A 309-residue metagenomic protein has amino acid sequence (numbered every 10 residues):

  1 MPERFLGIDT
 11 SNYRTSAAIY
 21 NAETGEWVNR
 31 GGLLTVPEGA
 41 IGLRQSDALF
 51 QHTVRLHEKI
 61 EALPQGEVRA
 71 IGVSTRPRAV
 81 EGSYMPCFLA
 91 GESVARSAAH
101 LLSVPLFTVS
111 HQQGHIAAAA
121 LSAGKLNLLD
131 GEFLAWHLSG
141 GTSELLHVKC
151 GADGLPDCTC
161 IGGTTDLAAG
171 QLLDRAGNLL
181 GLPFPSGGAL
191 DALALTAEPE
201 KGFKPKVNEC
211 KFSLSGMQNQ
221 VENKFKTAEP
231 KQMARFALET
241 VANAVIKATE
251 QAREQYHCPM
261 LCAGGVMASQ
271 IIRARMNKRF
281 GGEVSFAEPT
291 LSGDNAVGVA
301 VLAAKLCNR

Functional and structural regions predicted by a protein language model:
M1-E3, V104-L134, L302: Conserved phosphate-binding catalytic cores of ATP/NTP-utilizing and phosphoryl-transfer enzymes
E3, T10-S11, Y20, V28-N29 (+5 more regions): A short helix-loop
I8-F50, G154-C160: Short glycine-rich, Thr/Ser-proximal phosphate-binding strand/loop in the N-terminal lobe of ATP-dependent enzymes
Q51-P64, A244-A248: Short, well-ordered amphipathic alpha-helical segments that serve as non-catalytic structural scaffolds within diverse
E61-R96, H100: Short beta-strand-loop/turn "lid" adjacent to the catalytic site in phosphate-handling enzymes
V73-R76, S139-G141, P259-S269: Glycine-rich beta-strand-to-loop/alpha-helix junction loops that act as flexible
H115-A119, A287-R309: Glycine-rich phosphate-binding/hydrolytic loop that grips phosphoryl groups
A192-M260, V266-V284, A304-N308: A contiguous, well-structured pocket-lining segment that forms one wall/lid of small-molecule binding clefts in soluble
